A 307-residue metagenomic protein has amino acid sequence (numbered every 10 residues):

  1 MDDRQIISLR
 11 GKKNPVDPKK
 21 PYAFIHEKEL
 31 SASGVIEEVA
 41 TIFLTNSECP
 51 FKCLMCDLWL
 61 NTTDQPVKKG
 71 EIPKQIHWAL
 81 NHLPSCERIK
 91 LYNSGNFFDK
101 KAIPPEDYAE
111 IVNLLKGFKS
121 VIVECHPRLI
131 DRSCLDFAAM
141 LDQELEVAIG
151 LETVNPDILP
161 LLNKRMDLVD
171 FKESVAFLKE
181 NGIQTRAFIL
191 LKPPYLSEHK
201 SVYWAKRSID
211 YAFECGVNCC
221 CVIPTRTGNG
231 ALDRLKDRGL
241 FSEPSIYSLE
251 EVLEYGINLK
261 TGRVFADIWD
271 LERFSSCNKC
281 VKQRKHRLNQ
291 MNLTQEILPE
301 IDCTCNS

Functional and structural regions predicted by a protein language model:
M1-A32, F213, T225-S307: Auxiliary Fe-S-binding modules of radical SAM enzymes
K13-T63, L80-Y92: N-terminal pre-triad scaffold of radical SAM enzymes
W59-Q75, L83-I103, L115-I130, E144-F171 (+2 more regions): Core AdoMet radical
A79-P84, I111-K116, C134-E144, V175-N181 (+1 more regions): Acidic (Asp/Glu)-rich catalytic clusters
G95-F97, P127-L129, T153-N155, L191-Y195 (+2 more regions): Active-site-proximal loop/turn and secondary-structure-junction residues that shape catalytic pockets, frequently
K101-A109, D131-M140, E198-H199: Distinct, well-ordered alpha-helical segments
I122, P156-K164, L191-H199, R238-L240: Surface-exposed cleft-lining segments at the edges of enzyme active sites
V169-A231, L249-I268: Conserved C-terminal portion of the radical SAM core fold that forms the substrate/S-adenosylmethionine-binding
